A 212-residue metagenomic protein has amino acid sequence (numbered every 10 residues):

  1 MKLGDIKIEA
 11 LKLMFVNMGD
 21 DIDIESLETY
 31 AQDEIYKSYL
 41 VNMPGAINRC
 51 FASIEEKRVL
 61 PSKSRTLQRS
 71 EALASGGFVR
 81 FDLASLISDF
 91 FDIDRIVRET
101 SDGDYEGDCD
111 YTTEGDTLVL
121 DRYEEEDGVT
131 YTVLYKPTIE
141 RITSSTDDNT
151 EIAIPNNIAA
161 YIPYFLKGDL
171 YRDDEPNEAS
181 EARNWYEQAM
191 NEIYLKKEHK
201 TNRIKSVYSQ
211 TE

Functional and structural regions predicted by a protein language model:
M1-E212: Glycine-enriched, solvent-exposed interface loops adjoining structured elements
